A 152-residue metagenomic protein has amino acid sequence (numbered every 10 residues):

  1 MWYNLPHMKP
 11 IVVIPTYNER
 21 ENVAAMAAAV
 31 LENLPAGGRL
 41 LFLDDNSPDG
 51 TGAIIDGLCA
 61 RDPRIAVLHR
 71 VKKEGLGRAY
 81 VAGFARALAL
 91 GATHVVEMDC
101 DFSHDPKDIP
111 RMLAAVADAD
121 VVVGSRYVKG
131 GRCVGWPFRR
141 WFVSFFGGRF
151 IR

Functional and structural regions predicted by a protein language model:
K9-I11, R39: Cell-envelope/extracellular polymer assembly enzymes that use nucleotide-activated donors
E19-E32: Short, well-formed alpha-helical segments that are part of the catalytic scaffolds of diverse glycosyltransferases
E19-N22, S47, D105: Donor nucleotide-sugar binding loop of glycosyltransferases
A27, G37-S47, L68-H69, M98: Short beta-strand/loop segment that forms part of the nucleotide-sugar
D44-A53, F102: A conserved acidic beta->alpha catalytic loop
L68-A89, P106-R152: Acceptor/aglycone-binding surface of glycosyltransferases and processive sugar-polymer synthases
A92-S103: Short beta-strand-to-loop acidic/aromatic patch adjacent to the donor-nucleotide binding site
